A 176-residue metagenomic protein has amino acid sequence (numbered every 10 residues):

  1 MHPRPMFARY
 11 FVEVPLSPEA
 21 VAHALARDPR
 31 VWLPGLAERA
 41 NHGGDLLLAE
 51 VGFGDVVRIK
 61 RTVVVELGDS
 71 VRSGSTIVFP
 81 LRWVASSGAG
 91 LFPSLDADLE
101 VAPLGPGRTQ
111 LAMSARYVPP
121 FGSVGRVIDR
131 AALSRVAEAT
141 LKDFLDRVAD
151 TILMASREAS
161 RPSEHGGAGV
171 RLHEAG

Functional and structural regions predicted by a protein language model:
M1-V56, S70, G176: Hydrophobic ligand-binding cavity/cleft-lining segments
M6, Y10, S86, R126-L133: Residue-level detector of alpha-helix boundaries and kinks
A20, A89, P119-F121: Residue-level signal for secondary-structure boundary sites
A22, A26, R30, V64 (+1 more regions): Generic solvent-exposed, charged/amphipathic alpha-helical segments that serve as macromolecular interface scaffolds
L25-R27, T62-V64, S94-D96, V124-I128: Surface-exposed beta-strand edges and their flanking turn/coil or helix-capping segments
L33-N41, G52-R108, R116: Hydrophobic-ligand binding "helix-grip"
V118-G176: A conserved amphipathic terminal alpha-helix motif
